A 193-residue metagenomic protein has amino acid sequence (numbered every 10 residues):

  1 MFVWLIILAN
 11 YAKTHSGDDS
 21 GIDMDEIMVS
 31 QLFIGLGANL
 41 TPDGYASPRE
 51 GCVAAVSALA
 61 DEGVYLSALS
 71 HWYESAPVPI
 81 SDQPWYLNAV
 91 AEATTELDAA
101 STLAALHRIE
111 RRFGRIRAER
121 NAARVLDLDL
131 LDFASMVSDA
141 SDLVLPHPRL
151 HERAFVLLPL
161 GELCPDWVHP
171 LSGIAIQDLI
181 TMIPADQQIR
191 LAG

Functional and structural regions predicted by a protein language model:
D23-G63, S70-E74: N-terminal beta1-alpha1 ligand-phosphate binding loop
L32, E62-A68, W85-A89, R124-L128 (+1 more regions): A generic structural signal for short beta-strands and their flanking turns/coil linkers
A38, A91-T95, A134-S135: Short beta-strand-to-loop capping motifs
T41, V78-W85, L103, R108-G193: Flexible, gly/pro- and Lys/Arg-enriched active-site loops
A68-T95: Short, charge-patterned binding micro-sites
